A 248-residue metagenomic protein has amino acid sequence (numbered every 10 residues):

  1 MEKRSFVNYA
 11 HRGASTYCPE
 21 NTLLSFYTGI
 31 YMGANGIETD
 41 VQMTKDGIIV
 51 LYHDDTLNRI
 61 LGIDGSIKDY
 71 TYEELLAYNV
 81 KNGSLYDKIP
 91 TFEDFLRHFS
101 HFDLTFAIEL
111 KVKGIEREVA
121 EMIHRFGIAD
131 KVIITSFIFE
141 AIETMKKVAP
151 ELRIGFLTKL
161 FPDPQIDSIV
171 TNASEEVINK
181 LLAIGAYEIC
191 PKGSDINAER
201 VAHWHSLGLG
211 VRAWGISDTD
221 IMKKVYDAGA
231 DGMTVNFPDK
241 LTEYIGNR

Functional and structural regions predicted by a protein language model:
M1-R248: Phosphate-group recognition and catalysis centered on beta-loop-alpha active-site segments
